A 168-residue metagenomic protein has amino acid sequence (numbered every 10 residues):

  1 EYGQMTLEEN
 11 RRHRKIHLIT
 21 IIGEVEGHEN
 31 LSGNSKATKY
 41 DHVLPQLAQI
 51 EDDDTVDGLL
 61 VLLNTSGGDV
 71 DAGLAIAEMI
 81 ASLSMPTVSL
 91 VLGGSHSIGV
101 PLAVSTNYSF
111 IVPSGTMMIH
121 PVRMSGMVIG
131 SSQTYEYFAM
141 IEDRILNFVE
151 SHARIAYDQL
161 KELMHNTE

Functional and structural regions predicted by a protein language model:
E1-E168: Terminal-region recognition feature
